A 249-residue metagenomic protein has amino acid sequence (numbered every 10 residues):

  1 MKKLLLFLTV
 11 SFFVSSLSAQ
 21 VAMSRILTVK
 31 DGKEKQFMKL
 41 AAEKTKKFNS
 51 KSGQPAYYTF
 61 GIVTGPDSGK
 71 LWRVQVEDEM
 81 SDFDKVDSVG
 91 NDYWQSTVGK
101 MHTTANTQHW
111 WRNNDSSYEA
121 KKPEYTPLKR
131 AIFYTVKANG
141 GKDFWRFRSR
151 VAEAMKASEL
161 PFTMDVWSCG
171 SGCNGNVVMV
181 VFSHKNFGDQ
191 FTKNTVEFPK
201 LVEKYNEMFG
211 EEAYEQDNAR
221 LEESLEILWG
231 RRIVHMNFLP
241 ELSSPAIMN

Functional and structural regions predicted by a protein language model:
K3-S15: Sec-dependent N-terminal signal peptides
A19-N249: Short S/T/G/P-rich N-terminal loop/turn motif that feeds into the first structured element of a domain
